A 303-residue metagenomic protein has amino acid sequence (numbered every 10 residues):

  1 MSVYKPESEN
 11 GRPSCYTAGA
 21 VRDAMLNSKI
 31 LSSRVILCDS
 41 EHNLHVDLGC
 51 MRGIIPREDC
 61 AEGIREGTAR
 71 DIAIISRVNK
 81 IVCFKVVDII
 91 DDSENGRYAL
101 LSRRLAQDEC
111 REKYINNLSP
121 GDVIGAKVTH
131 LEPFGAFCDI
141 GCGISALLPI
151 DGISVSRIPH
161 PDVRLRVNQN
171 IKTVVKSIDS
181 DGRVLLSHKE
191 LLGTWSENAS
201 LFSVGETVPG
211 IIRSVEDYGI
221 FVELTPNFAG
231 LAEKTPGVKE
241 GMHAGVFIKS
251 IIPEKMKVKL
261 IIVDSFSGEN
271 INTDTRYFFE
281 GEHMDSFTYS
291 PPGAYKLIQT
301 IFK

Functional and structural regions predicted by a protein language model:
M1-L48, A69-Y98, G125, P133 (+3 more regions): OB-fold/S1-family RNA-binding modules
G19-V21, E109-L118, E190-G205, E269-N270 (+1 more regions): DE-rich acidic low-complexity regions and acidic surface loops
H45-G49, I54-E58, L100-R104, F137-G141 (+5 more regions): Short, acidic/hydrophobic/Gly-rich beta-strand patch recurrent on exposed beta strands that often constitutes part
R52-S76, D108-P120, S145-V167, G193-S196 (+1 more regions): A cross-kingdom feature marking solvent-exposed beta-strand/loop segments within repeated, beta-rich binding/scaffold
I89, R104-Q107, H130-L131: Mid-sequence acidic-hydrophobic segments that form the walls of catalytic/ligand-binding cavities or oligomerization
L118-L148, S154-S156, K172, S177-D179 (+2 more regions): Surface-exposed interaction/gating patches
